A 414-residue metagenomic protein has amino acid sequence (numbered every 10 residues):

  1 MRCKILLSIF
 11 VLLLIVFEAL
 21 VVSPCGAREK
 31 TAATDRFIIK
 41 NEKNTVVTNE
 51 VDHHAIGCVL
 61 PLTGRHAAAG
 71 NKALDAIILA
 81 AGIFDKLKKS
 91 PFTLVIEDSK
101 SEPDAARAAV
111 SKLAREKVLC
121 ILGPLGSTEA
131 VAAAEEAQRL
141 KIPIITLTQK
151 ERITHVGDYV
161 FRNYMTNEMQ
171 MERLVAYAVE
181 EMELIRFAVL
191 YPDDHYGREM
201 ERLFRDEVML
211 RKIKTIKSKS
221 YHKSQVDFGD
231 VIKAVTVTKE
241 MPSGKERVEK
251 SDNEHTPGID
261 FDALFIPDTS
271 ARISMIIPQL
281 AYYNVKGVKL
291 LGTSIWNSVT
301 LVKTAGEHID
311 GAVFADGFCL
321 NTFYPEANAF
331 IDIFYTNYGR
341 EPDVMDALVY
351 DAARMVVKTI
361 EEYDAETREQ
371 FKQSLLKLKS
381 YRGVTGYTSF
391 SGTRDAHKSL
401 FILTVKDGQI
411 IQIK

Functional and structural regions predicted by a protein language model:
C3-F17, V22-K414: Extracytosolic ligand-binding ectodomains
